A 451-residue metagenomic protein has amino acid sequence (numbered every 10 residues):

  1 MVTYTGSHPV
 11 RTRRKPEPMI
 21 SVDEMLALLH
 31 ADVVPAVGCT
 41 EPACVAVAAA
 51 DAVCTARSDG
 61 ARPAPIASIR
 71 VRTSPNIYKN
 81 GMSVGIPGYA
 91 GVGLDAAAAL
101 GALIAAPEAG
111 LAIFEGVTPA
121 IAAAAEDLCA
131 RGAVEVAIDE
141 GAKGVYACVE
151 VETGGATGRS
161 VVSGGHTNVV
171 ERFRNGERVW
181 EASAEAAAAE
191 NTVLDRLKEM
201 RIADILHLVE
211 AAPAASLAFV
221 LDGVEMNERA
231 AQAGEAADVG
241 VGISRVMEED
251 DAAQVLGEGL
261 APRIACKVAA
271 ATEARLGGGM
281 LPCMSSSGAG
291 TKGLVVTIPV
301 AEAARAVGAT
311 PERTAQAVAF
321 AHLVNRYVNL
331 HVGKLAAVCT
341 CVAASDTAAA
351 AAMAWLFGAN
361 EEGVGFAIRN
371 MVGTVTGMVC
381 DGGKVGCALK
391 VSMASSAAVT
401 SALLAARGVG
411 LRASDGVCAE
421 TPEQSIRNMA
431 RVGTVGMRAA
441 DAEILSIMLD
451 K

Functional and structural regions predicted by a protein language model:
P18-A27, P63-I77, G259-G278, P311-N329 (+1 more regions): Acidic-glycine-rich active-site phosphate/pyrophosphate-binding loop
M25-P35, N76-V84, A274-S285, R326-A336 (+1 more regions): Glycine/charged-rich beta-loop-alpha catalytic/anionic-binding loops adjacent to active sites
P35-D51, L281-I298, T340-A344: Conserved phosphate/anionic-ligand binding catalytic regions in large, soluble enzymes, centered on
P42-G60, G293-A309, A350-G358: Alpha-helical support elements that line or immediately flank enzyme active sites and cofactor-binding pockets
A46-A142, A147: Early transmembrane hairpin of solute transport permeases
D59-S68, A109-F114, E135-A137, A215-L221 (+8 more regions): Flexible, glycine/charged-enriched surface loops at secondary-structure junctions
A130-G278, L445-K451: Signature of multi-pass transmembrane helix bundles
A303-T310, T314-Q316, R326-M393, A406-G416: Hydrophobic alpha-helical bundle architecture
